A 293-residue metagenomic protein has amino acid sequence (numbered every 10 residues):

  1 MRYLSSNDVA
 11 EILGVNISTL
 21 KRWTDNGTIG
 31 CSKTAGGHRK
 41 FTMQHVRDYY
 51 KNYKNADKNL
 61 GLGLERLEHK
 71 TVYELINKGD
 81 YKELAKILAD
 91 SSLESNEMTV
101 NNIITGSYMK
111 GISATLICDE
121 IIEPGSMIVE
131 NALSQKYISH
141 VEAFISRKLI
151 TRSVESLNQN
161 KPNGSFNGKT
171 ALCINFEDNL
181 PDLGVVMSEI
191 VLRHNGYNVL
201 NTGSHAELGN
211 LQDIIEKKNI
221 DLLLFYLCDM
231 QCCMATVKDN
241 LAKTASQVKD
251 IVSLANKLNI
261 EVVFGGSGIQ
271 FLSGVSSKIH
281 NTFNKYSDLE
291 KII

Functional and structural regions predicted by a protein language model:
M1-T19: Polyanion-binding surface elements
Y3, N16-I17, V100, V185 (+1 more regions): Generic non-transmembrane alpha-helix signal with a bias for helix starts/N-cap capping motifs
L13, N26-G27, K110, N195 (+2 more regions): Residues at alpha-helix termini
N16, H38, P181: Histidine-centered active-site/metal-ligand motif
T19, T28-P162: Long amphipathic alpha-helical segments
W23: Residues in the recognition helix of alpha-helical DNA-binding motifs
K136-S139, I145, L149-I293: C-terminal regulatory/effector modules of DNA-binding transcriptional regulators
